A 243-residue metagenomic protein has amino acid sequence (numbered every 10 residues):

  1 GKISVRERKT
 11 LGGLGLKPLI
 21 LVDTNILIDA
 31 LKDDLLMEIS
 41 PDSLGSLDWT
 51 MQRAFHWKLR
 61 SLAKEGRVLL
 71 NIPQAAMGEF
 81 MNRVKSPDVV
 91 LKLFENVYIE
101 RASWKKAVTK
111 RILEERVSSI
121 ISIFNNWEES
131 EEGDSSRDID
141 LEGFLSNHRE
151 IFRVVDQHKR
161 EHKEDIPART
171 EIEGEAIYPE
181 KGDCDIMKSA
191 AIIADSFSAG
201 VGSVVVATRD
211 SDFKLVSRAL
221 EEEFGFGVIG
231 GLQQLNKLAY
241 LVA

Functional and structural regions predicted by a protein language model:
K2-L14, L19, I39-L47, G174-E175 (+1 more regions): Acidic, PIN/NYN-like endoribonuclease modules and their adjacent C-terminal/linker elements
S4, M51-H56, G182-I186: Amphipathic coiled-coil/heptad-repeat helices and related helical stalk/stem segments that mediate oligomerization
V5, G13, I26-D29, V108-H148 (+1 more regions): Terminal and domain-boundary accessory regions
P18-A30: Short, hydrophobic/glycine-enriched beta-strand segments
V22, D42-S135: PIN/NYN-family metal-dependent endoribonuclease catalytic core
I26-L27, A76, I186, D212-F213: Alpha-helix capping/helix-boundary segments
A30-L35, I39-S40, F80-S86, A190 (+1 more regions): A short acidic (Asp/Glu
A107-V205, R209: Active-site neighborhoods of divalent-metal-dependent phosphate/nucleic-acid chemistry enzymes
